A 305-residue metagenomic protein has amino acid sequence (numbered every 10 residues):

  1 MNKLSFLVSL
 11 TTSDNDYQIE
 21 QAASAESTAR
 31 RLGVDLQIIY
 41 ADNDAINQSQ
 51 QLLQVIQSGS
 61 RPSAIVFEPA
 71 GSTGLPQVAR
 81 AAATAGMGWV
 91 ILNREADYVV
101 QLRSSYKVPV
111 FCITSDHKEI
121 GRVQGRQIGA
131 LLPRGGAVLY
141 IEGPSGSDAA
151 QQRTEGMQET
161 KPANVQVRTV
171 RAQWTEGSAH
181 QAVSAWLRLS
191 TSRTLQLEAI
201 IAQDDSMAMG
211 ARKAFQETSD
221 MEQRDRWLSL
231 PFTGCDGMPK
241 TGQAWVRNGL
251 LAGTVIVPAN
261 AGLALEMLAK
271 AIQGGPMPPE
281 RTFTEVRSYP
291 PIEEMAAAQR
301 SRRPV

Functional and structural regions predicted by a protein language model:
N2-L4, I141, T160-K161, I256-V305: Hinge/cleft segment of the Venus flytrap/periplasmic-binding protein
K3-S24, T28, Q37-L53, Q57-G59 (+3 more regions): Extracytoplasmic "Venus flytrap"
Y17-L32, I120-Q124, D148-V165, S178 (+2 more regions): Short, solvent-exposed amphipathic alpha-helices that sit in or adjacent to ligand/effector-binding or catalytic
A29-A45, A137-Y140, Q158-H180, L228-S229: Short beta-strand elements in bilobed, periplasmic/extracellular small-molecule ligand-binding domains
Q48, L52, F111-V138, A179-H180 (+2 more regions): Hydrophobic alpha-helical segments within soluble ligand-binding/sensing domains
S49-V100, D205-A208: Beta-alpha junction/loop-to-helix N-cap segments that form part of ligand/metal-binding clefts
F67-A85, M157, R168, A172-A244: Hydrophobic alpha-helical
Q77-E119, P239-A244: Flexible loop/hinge segments that line or gate small-molecule binding clefts
